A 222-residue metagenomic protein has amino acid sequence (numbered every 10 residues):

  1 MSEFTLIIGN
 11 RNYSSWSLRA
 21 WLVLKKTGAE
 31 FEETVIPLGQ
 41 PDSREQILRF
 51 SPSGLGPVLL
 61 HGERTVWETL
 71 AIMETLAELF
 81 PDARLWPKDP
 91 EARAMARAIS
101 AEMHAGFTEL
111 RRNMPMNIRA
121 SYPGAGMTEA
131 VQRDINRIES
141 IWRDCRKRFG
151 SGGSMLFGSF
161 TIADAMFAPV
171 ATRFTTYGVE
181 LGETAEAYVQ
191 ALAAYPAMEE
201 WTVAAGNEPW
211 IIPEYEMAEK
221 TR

Functional and structural regions predicted by a protein language model:
M1-M127: GST-like domain detector, emphasizing the conserved glutathione-binding G-site in the N-terminal thioredoxin-like
F4-I7, L156, R173-F174, M217-A218: A short, structure-level motif marking secondary-structure boundaries and short turns
L6-I8, T34, G158, T176 (+1 more regions): Short, contiguous strand/loop micro-motifs
W16, W67, W86, E139-R143 (+2 more regions): Tryptophan-centric aromatic hotspots in well-structured domains and transmembrane helices
P37-G39, Y188, G206: Conserved beta-strand edge residues that scaffold enzyme active sites
D42-R44, A193, I211-I212: Short Asp/Glu-rich motifs
M103, F107-P196: GST-like fold's C-terminal all-alpha helical module
A205-R222: Acidic/histidine-enriched, glycine/proline-rich intrinsically disordered or flexible terminal extensions
